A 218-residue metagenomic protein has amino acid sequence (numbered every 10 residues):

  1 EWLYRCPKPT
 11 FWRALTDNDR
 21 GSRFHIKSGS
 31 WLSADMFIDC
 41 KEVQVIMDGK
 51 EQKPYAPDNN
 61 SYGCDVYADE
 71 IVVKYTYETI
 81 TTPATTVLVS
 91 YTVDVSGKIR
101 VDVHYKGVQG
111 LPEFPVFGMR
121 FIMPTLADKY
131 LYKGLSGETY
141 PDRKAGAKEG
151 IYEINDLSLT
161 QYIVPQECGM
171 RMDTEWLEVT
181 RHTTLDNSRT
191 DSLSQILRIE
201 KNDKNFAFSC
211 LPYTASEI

Functional and structural regions predicted by a protein language model:
E1-I218: Beta-strand/loop-rich accessory regions of lumenal/periplasmic or secreted enzymes, predominantly carbohydrate-active
